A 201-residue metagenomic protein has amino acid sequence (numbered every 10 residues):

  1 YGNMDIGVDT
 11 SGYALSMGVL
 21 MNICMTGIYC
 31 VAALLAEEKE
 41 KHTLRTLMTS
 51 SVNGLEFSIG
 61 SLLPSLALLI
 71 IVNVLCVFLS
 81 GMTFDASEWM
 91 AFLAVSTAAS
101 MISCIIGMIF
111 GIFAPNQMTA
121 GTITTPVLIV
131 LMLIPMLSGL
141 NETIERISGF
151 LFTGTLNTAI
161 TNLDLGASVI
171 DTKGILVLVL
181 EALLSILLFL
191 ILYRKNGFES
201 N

Functional and structural regions predicted by a protein language model:
Y1-H42, L55-S65, L69, A167-T172 (+1 more regions): Transmembrane helix-boundary elements of multi-pass transport/secretion proteins, especially ABC-type permease modules
V19-M21, L93-I106, T125-L133: Small-residue-enriched core segments of transmembrane alpha-helices in multipass membrane transport and channel
T46-L55: Short helix-to-coil transition segments within interhelical loops that connect adjacent transmembrane helices
G54-L55, I59-P115, I186: Alpha-helical transmembrane segments and their short interhelical loops
E56, A91, T119, R146-G149 (+1 more regions): Residue-level recognition of membrane-helix boundary sites in multi-pass small-molecule transporters
S61-L62, F92, S96, T124-T125 (+3 more regions): Residue-level recognition of transmembrane alpha-helices in multi-pass small-molecule transporters/permeases
A114-G154: Transmembrane helix segments
G139-L176: Short hydrophobic, aromatic-rich alpha-helical segments embedded in or entering the lipid bilayer of multi-pass
